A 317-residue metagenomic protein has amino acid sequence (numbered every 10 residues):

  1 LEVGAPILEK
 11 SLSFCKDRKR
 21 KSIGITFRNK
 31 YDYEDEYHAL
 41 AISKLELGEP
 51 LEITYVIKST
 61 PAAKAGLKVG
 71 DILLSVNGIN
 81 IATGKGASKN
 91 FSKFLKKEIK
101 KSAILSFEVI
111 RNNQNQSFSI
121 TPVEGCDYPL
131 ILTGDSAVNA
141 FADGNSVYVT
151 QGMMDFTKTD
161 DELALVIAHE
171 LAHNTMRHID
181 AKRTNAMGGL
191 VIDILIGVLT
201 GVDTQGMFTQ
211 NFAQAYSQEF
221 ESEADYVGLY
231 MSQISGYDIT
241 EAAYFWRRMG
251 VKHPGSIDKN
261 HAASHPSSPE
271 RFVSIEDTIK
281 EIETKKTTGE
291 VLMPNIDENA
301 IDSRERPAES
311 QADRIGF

Functional and structural regions predicted by a protein language model:
L1-L12, N113, V202-A262: Short helix/loop segments within enzyme catalytic domains that coordinate or immediately flank catalytic cofactors
E2-L51, S119-D127, I131-S136: PDZ/PDZ-like peptide-tail recognition elements
L12, D225, D238, A243-F317: Extracytoplasmic and endomembrane cell-envelope/extracellular-matrix remodeling and assembly machinery
A41-Y55, I72-L74, D127-D160, L171: Active-site scaffold of zinc-dependent metalloenzymes
I53, I57, A62-A87: Conserved PDZ fold ligand-binding element
S75-S106: PDZ domains, with a preference for the canonical peptide-binding region formed by the helix
M153, K158-E162, L171-G188, Y237: Catalytic Zn2+-binding segment of zinc metalloproteases
H178-T209, A243-W246: Post-HEXXH active-site segment of zinc metalloproteases
